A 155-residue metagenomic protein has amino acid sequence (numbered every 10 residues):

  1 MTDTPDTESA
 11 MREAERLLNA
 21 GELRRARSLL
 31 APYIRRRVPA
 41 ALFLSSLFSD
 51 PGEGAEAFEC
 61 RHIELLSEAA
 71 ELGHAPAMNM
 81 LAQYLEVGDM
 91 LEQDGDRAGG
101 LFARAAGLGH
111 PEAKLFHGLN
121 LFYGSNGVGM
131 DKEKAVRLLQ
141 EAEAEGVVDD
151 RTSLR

Functional and structural regions predicted by a protein language model:
D3-A10, L23, R37-A41, F58-E59: Generic helix N-cap/helix-start motif at coil->alpha-helix transitions
P5-D6, R36-P39, P51-E53, L72-H74 (+4 more regions): Short helix-capping/linker turns of helical repeat alpha-solenoids
D6-P32, L47, P51: Alpha-helical segment of the N-proximal tetratricopeptide repeat
R16, L44-P51, M80-V87, F116-G124 (+1 more regions): Hydrophobic face of amphipathic alpha-helices that form TPR/SEL1-like repeat modules and related alpha-solenoid
A20-S28, G54-L65, E92-L101, V128-L138: Structural signature of tandem alpha-helical TPR/SEL1-like repeats, specifically the intra-repeat loop/turn
P32-Y33, S67-A69, R104-A105, E141-A142: Canonical positions in the second alpha-helix
V136-R155: Terminal, low-structured helical/coil segments at or just beyond the last alpha-helical repeat
